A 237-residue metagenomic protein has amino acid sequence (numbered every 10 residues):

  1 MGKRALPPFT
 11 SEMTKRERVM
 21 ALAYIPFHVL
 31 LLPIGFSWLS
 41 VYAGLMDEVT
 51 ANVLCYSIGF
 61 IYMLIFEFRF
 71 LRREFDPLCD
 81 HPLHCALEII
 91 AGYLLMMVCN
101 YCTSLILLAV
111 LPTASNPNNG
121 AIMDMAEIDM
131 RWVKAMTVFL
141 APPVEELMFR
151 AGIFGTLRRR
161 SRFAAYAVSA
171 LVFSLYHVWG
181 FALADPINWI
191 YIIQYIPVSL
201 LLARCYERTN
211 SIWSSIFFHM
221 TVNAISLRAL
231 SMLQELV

Functional and structural regions predicted by a protein language model:
G2-V29, E48-V49, F70-L105, R159-A164: Interfacial transmembrane-helix boundary/kink motif in multi-pass membrane proteins
R16-F70, P117-D124, W132: Alpha-helical transmembrane segments in multi-pass membrane proteins
A21, I25-L30, I34, V53-F60 (+9 more regions): Alpha-helical transmembrane spans of integral membrane proteins, capturing the lipid-embedded, hydrophobic core of TM
V29-L54, L108-L111, F181-I187, R228-V237: Juxtamembrane/transmembrane-helix boundary motifs at the membrane-water interface
L32-F36, M63-F70, N100, S104 (+3 more regions): Structural signal for membrane-spanning alpha-helices in multi-pass inner-membrane proteins, emphasizing helix cores
A43-G44, R72-A141, L236-V237: Juxtamembrane helix-loop-helix connectors linking adjacent transmembrane helices in multi-pass membrane enzymes
L64-E74, C205-R208: Structural signal for the C-terminal ends of transmembrane alpha-helices and the immediately following loop
Y101, I128-V237: Transmembrane helix-loop-helix hairpins at the membrane interface of multi-pass integral membrane proteins
